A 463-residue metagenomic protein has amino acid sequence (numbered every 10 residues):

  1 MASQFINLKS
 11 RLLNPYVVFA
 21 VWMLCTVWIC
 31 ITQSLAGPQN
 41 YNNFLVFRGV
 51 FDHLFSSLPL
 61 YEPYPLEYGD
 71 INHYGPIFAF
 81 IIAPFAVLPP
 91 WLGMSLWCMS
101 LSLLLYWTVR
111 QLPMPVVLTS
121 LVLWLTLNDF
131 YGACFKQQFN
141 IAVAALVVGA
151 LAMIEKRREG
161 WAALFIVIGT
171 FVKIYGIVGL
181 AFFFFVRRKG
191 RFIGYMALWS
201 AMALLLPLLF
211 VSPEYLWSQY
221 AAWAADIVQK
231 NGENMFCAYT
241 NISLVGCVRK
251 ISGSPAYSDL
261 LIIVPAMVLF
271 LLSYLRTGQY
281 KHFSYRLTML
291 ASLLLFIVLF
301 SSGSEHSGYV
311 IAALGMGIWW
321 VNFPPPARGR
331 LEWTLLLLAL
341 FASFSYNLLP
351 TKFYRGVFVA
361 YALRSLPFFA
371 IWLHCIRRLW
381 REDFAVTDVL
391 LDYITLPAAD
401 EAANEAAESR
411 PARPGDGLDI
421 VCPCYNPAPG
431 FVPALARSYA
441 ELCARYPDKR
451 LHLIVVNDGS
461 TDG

Functional and structural regions predicted by a protein language model:
A2-W161, V186-Y309, A313, F384 (+2 more regions): Primarily membrane-embedded glycan-assembly and transfer machineries that use lipid-linked glycans
Q33, W320-A398: Aromatic-enriched
I166-F184, S301-I311: Transmembrane helices and adjacent periplasmic/lumenal helix-loop junctions of polyprenol-phosphate-dependent
L390-P414: Non-catalytic membrane-proximal stalk/linker segments that position and tether the catalytic domains
D416-D419, H452: Cell-envelope/extracellular polymer assembly enzymes that use nucleotide-activated donors
C422-C424, N457: Short beta-strand/turn micro-motifs composed of small residues that flank or help shape donor/cofactor-binding pockets
P427-Y446: Short, well-formed alpha-helical segments that are part of the catalytic scaffolds of diverse glycosyltransferases
N457-G463: A conserved acidic beta->alpha catalytic loop
